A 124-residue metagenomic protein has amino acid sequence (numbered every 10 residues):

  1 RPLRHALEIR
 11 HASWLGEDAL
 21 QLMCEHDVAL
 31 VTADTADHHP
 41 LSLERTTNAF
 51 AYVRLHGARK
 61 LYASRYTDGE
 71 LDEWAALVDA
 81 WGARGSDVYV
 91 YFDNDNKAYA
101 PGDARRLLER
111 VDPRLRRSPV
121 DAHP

Functional and structural regions predicted by a protein language model:
R1-P124: Residues lining hydrophobic/aromatic ligand-binding pockets adjacent to catalytic sites
